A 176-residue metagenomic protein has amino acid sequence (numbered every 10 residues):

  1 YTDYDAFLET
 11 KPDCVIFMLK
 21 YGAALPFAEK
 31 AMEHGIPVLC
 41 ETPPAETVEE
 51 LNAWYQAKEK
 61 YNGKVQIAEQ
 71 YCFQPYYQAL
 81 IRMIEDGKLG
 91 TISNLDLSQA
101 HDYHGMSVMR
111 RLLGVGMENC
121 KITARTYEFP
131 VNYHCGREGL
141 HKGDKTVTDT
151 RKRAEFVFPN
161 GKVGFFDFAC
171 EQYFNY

Functional and structural regions predicted by a protein language model:
Y1-A57: Beta-loop-alpha module in the N-terminal Rossmann-like domain of NAD(P)-dependent dehydrogenases, especially those
Y1-D3, C40, I67-E69, A124 (+1 more regions): Short loop/edge segments at beta-strand edges and connector loops that shape dinucleotide/nucleotide cofactor-binding
D5-E9, F73-P75, H101-D102, Y127-V131: A short acidic, often aromatic-flanked loop/helix-cap motif at beta-alpha or helix-coil junctions that lines enzyme
L8-E9, M32-E33, E59, E85-L89 (+1 more regions): Residue-level signal for alpha-helix termini/capping positions
V15, N62-V65, K88, G116-M117 (+1 more regions): Secondary-structure boundary/capping signal
M18, N175-Y176: Well-ordered, non-transmembrane segments within structured domains
G22, P37-L39, P44-V108: A contiguous active-site-proximal alpha/beta segment in oxidoreductase catalytic domains
T91-N175: Rossmann-like dinucleotide-binding domain that binds NAD(P)(H)
